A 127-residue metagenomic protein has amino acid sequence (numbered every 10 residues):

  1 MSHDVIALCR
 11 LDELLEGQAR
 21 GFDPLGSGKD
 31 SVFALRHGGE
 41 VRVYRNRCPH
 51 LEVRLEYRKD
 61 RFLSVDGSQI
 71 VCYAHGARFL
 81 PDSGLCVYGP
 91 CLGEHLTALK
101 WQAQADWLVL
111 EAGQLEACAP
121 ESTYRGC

Functional and structural regions predicted by a protein language model:
M1-D66, L80-P81, T97-C127: N-terminal pre-ligand scaffold of iron-sulfur
C48, C72-H75: Short cysteine clusters
F62-V71, C86-E94: Short cysteine/histidine-rich metal-coordination sites, predominantly Zn2+-binding motifs
R78-F79, G93: A short acidic, glycine/proline-enriched capping/turn motif at secondary-structure boundaries, especially helix N-cap
F79-L80, Y88: Short beta-strand His + acidic residue motifs that chelate non-heme Fe in jelly-roll/DSBH and cupin folds
